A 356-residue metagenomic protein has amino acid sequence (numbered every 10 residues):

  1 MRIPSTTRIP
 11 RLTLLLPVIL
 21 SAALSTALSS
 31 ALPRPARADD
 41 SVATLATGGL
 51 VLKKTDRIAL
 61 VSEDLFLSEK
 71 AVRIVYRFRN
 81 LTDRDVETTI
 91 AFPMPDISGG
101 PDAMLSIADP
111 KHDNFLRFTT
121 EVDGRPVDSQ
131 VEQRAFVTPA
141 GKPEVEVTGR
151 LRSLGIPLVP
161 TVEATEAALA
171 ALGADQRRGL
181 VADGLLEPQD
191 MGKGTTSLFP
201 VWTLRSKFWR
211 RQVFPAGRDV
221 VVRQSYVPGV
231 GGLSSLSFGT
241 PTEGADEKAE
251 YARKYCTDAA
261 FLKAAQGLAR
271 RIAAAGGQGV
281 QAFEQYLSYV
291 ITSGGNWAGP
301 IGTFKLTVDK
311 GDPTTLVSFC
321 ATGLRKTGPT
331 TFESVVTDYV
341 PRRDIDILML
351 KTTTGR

Functional and structural regions predicted by a protein language model:
M1-L12: N-terminal secretory signal peptides that target proteins for export/translocation
T6, L20, A46-T47: Intrinsically disordered, low-complexity segments enriched in small/polar residues
T13-S30: Bacterial N-terminal signal peptides
L32-R356: Lumenal/extracellular ectodomains and adaptor appendage modules of the eukaryotic vesicle/secretory system
